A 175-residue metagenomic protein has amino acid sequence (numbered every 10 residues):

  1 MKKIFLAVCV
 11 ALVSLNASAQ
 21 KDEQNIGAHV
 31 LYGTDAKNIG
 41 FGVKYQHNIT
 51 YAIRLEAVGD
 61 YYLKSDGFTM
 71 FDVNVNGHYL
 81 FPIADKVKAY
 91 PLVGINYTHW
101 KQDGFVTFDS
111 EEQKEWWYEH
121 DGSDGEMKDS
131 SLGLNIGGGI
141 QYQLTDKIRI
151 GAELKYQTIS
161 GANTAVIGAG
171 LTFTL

Functional and structural regions predicted by a protein language model:
M1-E23, K114: Cleavable N-terminal export/targeting peptides
Q24-A28, L55-A57, V73, A89-V93 (+3 more regions): Transmembrane beta-strands of outer-membrane beta-barrel proteins
N25-A28, W117-D124, A152-L154: Extracytoplasmic loops and strand-loop junctions of Gram-negative outer membrane beta-barrel proteins
H29-F41, Y62-M70, S131, Q157-I167: Solvent-exposed loop/turn segments connecting transmembrane beta-strands in outer-membrane beta-barrel proteins
L31-G33, Y45, L63-S65, Y79-F81 (+3 more regions): Outer-membrane beta-barrel proteins
Q46-K114, Y142-D146, F173-L175: Gram-negative (and chloroplast) outer-membrane scaffold detector with strong preference for beta-barrel transmembrane
Y62-L63, Q143-L175: Predominantly the C-terminal beta-signal and adjacent terminal strand-loop region of outer-membrane beta-barrel
Q113-M127, S131-G133: Internal catalytic-core helix/loop-beta-alpha segment that presents or stabilizes conserved functional determinants
